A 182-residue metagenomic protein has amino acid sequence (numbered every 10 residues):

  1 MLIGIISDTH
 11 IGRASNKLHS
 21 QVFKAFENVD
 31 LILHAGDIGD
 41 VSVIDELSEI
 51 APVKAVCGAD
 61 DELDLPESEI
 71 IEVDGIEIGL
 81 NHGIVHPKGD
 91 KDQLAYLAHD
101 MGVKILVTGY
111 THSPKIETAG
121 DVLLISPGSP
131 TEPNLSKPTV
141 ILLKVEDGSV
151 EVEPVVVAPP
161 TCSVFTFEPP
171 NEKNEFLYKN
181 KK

Functional and structural regions predicted by a protein language model:
M1-A51, D61-E67, K137-T139, V145-D147 (+2 more regions): N-terminal active-site segment of His-dependent metallophosphoesterases
I5-S7, L31-D37, K54-G58, G79-H82 (+2 more regions): Active-site neighborhood of phospho(di)ester-bond hydrolases with catalytic His/Asp-centered motifs
I6, V73-D74, M101-G102, I125-K182: Binuclear metal-dependent phosphoesterase catalytic core
H10-A14, I38-V43, D60-L65, V85-D90 (+2 more regions): Active-site environment of divalent metal-dependent phosphoester hydrolases
K17-S20, Q93-H99, I125-S126: Charged helix-capping and loop-helix junction motifs
P52-D92, D100-M101: Helix-adjacent hinge/juxtasegments
